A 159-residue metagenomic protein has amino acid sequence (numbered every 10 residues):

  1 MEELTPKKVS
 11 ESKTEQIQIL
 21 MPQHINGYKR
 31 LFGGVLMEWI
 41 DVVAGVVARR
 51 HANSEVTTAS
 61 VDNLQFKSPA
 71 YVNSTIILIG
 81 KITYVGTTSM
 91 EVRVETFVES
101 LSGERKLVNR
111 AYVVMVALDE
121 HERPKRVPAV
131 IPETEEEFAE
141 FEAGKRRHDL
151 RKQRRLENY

Functional and structural regions predicted by a protein language model:
E3-T14, Y71-V72, T83-Y159: HotDog/MaoC-like acyl-thioester-processing domains
M21-P22, K67: Residue-level recognition of the GNAT/N-acetyltransferase active site
P22-M37: A conserved, well-ordered hydrophobic junction motif at loop->secondary-structure transitions
G27-R30, R49, S68-P69, R105: Short histidine-centered beta-strand/loop micro-motifs that create catalytic or ligand/metal-coordination sites
V35-N53: Active-site helix/loop of acyl-thioester processing domains in fatty-acid/polyketide metabolism, spanning hotdog-fold
T57-P69, T75-T83, E95-V98: Conserved interaction-surface patches within small, structured recognition/assembly domains
